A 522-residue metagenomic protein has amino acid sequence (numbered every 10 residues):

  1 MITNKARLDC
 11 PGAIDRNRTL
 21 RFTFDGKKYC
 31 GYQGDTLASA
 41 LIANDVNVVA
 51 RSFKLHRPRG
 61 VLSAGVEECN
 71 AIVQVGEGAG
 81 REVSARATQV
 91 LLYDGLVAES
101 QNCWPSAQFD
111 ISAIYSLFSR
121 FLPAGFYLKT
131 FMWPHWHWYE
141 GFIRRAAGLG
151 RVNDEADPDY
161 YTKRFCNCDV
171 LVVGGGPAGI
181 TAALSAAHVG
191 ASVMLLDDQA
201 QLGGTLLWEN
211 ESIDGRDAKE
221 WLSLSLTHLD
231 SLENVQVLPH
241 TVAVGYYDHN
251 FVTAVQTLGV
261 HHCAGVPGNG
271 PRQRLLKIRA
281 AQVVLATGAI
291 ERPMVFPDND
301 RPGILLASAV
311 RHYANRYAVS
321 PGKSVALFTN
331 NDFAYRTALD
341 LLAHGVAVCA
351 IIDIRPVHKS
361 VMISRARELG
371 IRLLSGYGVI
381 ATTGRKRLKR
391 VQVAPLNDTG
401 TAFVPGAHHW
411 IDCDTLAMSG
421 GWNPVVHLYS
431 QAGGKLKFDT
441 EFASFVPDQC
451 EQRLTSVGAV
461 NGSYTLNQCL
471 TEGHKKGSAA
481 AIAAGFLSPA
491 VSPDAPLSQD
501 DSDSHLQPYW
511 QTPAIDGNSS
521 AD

Functional and structural regions predicted by a protein language model:
I2-D522: Residues forming the flavin
